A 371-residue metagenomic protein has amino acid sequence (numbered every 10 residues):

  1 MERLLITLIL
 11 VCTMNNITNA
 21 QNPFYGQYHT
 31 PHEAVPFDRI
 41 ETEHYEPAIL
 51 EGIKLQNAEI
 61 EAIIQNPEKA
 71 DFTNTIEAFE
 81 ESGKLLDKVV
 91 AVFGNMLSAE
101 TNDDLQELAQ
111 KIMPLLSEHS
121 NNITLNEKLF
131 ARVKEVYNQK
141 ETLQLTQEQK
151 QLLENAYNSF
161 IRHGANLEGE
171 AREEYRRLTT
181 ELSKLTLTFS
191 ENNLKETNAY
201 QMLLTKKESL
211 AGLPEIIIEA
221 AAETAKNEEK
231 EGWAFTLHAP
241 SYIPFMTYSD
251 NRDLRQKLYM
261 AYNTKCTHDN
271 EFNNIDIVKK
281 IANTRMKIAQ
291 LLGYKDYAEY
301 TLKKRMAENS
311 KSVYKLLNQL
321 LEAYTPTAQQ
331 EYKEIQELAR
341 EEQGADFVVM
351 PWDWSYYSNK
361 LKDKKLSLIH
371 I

Functional and structural regions predicted by a protein language model:
M1-Q21: Bacterial Sec-dependent N-terminal signal peptides
Q21-P214, E219: N-terminal helix-rich structural modules
A34-E41, G94-S98, I161, N263-E271 (+3 more regions): Glycine- and acidic
N57, I161, R176-T179, T186 (+5 more regions): Alpha-helical coiled-coil heptad-repeat register
T73, L143, T224-A225, Y259-I277: A short, flexible low-complexity segment enriched in Lys/Arg and Gly/Pro that occurs in N-terminal basic tails
L152, K184, E191, E196-T236 (+2 more regions): Active-site-proximal, well-structured secondary-structure segments within enzyme catalytic domains
G164-Y175, K265-K280, K287, L291-A298: A conserved hydrophobic secondary-structure block that centers on an alpha-helix together with its immediately flanking
K230-C266, W354: Active-site-adjacent "gating/activation" loops or surface patches in catalytic cores
